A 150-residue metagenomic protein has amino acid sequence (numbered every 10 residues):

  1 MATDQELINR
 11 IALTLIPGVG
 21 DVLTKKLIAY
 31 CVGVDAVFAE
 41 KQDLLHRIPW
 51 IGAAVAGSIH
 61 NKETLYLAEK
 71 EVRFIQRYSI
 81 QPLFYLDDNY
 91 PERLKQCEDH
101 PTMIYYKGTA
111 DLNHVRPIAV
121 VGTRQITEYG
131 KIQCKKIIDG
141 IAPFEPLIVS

Functional and structural regions predicted by a protein language model:
M1-P143: Short, positively charged patches
L147-S150: A short, small-residue-rich loop immediately preceding and capping a beta-strand
